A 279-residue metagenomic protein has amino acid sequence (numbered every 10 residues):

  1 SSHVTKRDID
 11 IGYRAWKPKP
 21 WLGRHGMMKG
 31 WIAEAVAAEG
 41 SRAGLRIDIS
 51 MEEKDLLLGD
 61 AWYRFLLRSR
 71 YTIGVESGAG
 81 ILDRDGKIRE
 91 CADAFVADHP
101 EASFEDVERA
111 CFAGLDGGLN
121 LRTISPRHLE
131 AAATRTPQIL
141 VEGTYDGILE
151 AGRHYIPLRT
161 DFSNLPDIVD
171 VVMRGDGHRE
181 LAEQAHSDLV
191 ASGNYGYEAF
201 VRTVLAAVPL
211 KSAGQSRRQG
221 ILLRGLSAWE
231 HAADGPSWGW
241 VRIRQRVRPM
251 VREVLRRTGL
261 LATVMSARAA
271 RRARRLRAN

Functional and structural regions predicted by a protein language model:
S1-M51, D55: Catalytic core of nucleotide-activated saccharide and alditol-phosphate transferases
W16, W21, W31, W62 (+2 more regions): A residue-identity detector for tryptophan
M27, A43, L58, G225 (+1 more regions): Acidic, low-complexity intrinsically disordered regions
A35-A38, D167, T263: Residue-level signal for well-ordered alpha-helical scaffold segments within enzymatic catalytic domains
A37-G44, M173-D176, H186-G193, L205-S212 (+5 more regions): Generic secondary-structure transition motif, activating predominantly at the C-termini of alpha-helices
E53-L56, L119-L121: Short gly/ser/thr-rich secondary-structure transition/capping motifs
A61-W229: Catalytic binding pocket for nucleotide-activated donors in carbohydrate/polymer assembly enzymes
G220-N279: Membrane-proximal basic amphipathic "stem/tether" segments
